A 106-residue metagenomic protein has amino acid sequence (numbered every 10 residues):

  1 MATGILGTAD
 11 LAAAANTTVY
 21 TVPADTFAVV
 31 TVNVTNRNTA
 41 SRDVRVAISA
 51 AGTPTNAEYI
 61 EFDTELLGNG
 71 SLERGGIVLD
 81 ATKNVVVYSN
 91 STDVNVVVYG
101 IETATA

Functional and structural regions predicted by a protein language model:
M1-R37, Y88-A106: C-terminal interaction-tip segments
T18, R42, E58-I60, V94: Short beta-strand segments
T31, D43-R45: Conserved beta-strand and immediately adjacent loop positions that scaffold enzyme active sites
R37-A40, A51-T53: Acidic glycine-/aspartate-rich tracts in secreted/extracellular proteins
A40, D80, D93: Glycine-rich nucleotide phosphate-binding loop and flanking beta-alpha elements of Rossmann-like dinucleotide-binding
R45-S49, V97-Y99: Beta-strand signatures of extracellular beta-sandwich domains
S49-T53, A104-T105: Short edge-strand/loop segments of extracellular domains
A51-N84: Intrinsically disordered, low-complexity Pro/Gly/Ser/Thr-rich segments with frequent PxxP/GP/PP motifs and embedded
